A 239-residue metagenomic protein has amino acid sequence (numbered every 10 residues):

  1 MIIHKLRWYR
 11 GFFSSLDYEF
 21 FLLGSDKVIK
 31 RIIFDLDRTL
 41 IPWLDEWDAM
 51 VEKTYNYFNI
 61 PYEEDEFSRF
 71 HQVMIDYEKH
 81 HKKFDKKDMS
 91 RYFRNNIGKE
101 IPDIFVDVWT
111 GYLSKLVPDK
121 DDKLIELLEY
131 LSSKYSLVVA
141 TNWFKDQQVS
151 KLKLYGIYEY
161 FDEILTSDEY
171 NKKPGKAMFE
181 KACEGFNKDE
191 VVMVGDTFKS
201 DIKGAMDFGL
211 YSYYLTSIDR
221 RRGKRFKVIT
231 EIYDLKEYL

Functional and structural regions predicted by a protein language model:
I2-F13, Y18-I32, I125, E129 (+2 more regions): Asp-based, Mg2+/Mn2+-dependent phosphohydrolase catalytic module
F21-R69: Active-site neighborhood of HAD-like aspartate-dependent phosphohydrolases
L44-W47, D121, K151, K176: Conserved strand-to-helix beginnings and helix N-cap segments that scaffold or border functional pockets
W47-Y55, K86-R91, K145: An amphipathic alpha-helix signature
I60-P61, I75-W109: A metal-dependent, Asp-based hydrolase signature
T110-V117: Surface-exposed cleft-lining segments at the edges of enzyme active sites
S133-K134: Structured helix-beta-strand junction loops
